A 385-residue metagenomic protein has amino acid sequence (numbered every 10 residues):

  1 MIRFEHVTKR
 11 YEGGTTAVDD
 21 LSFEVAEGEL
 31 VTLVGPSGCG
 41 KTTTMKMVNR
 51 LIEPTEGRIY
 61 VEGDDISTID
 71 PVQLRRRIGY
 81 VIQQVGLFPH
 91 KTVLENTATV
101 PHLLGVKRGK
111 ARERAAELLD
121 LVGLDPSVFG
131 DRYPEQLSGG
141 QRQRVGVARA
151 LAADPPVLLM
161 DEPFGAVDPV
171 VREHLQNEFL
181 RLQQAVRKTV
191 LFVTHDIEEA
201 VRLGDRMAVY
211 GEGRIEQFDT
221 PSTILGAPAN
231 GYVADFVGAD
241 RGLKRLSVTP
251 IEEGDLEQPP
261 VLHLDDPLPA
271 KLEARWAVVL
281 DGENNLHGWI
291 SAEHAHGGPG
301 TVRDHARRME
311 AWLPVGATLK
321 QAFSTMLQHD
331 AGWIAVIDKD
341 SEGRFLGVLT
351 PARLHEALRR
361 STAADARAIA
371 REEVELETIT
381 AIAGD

Functional and structural regions predicted by a protein language model:
N49: Helix-to-loop junction immediately C-terminal to a conserved catalytic motif
V93-H102, R112, A116, D205: Short helical segment in ABC ATPase nucleotide-binding domains corresponding to the A-loop/adjacent helical element
G109-V128: Conserved ABC ATPase "signature" region
R132-L137, Q141: Conserved ABC ATPase signature
D154: Conserved catalytic motifs of ABC-family nucleotide-binding domains
I215-D219, A227, W289, V348: ABC ATPase "signature
E257-E283, P299, A311-D340, F345-R367 (+1 more regions): The conserved cystathionine-beta-synthase
